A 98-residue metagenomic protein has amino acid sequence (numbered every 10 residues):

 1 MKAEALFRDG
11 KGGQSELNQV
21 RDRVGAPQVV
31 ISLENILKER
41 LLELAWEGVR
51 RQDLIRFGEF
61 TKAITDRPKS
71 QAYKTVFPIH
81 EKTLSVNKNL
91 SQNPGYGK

Functional and structural regions predicted by a protein language model:
M1-V20, E34-E47: Extended, hydrophobic/aromatic-rich amphipathic alpha-helical segments that build helical scaffolds
G10-G12, P27, T61: Generic "edge-of-domain/loop-turn" microfeature
V29-K98: Long, intrinsically disordered, low-complexity segments
